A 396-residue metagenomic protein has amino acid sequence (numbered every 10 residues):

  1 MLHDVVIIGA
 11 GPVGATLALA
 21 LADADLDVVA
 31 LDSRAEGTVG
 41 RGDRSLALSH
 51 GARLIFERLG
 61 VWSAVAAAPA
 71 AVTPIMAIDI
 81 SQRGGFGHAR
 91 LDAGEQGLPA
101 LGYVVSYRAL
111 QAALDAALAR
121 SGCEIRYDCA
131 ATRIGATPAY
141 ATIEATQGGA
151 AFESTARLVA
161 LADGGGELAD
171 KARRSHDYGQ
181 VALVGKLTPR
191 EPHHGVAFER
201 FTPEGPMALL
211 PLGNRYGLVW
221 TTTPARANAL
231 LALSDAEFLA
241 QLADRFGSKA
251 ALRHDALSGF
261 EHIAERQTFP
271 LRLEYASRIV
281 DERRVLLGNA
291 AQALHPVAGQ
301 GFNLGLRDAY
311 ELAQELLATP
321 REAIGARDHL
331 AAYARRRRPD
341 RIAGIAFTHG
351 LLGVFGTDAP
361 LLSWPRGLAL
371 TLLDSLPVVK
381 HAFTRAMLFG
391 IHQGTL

Functional and structural regions predicted by a protein language model:
H3-A30: N-terminal Rossmann-like FAD-binding beta1-loop-alpha1 element of flavoenzymes
A22-R44: Glycine-rich FAD pyrophosphate-binding loop
G42-R83: N-terminal FAD cofactor-binding segment of flavoenzymes
F56, A150-E153, L158-S258, I263-R266: Conserved FAD-binding catalytic core of PHBH/FMO-like flavoproteins
V65, A71-K171, H176-K186, R190 (+2 more regions): Conserved N-terminal helical subregion
L230-G325: FAD/FMN-dependent oxidoreductases across multiple families
Q314-L396: C-terminal helical "tail/cap" subdomain of flavin- and related membrane-associated enzymes
